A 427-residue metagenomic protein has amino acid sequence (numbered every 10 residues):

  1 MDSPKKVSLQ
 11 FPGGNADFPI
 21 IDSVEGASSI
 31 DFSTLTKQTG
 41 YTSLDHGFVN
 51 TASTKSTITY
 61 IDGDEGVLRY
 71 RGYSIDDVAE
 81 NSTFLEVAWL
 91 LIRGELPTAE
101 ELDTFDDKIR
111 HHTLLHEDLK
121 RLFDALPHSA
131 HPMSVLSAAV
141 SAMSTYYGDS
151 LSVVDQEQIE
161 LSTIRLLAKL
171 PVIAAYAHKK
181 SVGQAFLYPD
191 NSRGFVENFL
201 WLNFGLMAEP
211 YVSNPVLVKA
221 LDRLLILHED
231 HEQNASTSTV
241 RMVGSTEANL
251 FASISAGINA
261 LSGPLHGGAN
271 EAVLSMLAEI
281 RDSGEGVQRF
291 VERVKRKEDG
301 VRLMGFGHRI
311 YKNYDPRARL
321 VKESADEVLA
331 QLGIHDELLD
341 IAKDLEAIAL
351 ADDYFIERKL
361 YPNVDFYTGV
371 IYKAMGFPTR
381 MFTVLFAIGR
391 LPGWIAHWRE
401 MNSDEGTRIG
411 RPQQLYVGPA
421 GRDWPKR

Functional and structural regions predicted by a protein language model:
M1-R427: Non-transmembrane, aqueous-exposed alpha-helical and coiled segments at domain scale
